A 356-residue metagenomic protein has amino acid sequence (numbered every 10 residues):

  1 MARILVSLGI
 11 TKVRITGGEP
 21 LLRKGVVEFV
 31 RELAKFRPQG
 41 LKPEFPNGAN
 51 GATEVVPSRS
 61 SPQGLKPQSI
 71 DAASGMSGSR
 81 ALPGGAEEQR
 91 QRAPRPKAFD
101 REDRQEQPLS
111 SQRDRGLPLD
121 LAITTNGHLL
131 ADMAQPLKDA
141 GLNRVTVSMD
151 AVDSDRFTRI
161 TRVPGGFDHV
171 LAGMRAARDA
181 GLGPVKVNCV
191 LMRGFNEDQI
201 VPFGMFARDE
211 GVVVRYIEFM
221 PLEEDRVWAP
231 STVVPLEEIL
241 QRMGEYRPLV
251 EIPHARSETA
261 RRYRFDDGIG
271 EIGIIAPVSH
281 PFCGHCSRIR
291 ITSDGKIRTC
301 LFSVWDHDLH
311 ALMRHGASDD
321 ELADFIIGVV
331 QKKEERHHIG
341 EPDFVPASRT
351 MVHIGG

Functional and structural regions predicted by a protein language model:
A2-R14, R23-P38, Q112-R215: Radical SAM/AdoMet-radical enzyme domain recognition
G17: Catalytic-loop Lys-Pro-X-Asn motif of eukaryotic-like protein kinases
K35-L117: Intrinsic disorder/low-complexity segments
D155, V163-G273, P277, A311: Radical SAM enzyme [4Fe-4S]-AdoMet core and its adjacent flexible, acidic and glycine-rich loops/tails across
H280-G356: Radical SAM enzyme core and accessory elements
